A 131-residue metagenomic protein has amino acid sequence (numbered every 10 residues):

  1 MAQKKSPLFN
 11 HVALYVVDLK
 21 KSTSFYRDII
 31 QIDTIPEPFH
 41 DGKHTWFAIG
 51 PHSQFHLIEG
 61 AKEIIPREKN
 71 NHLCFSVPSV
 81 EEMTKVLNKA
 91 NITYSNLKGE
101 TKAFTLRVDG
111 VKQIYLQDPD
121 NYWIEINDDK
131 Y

Functional and structural regions predicted by a protein language model:
M1-K20, N71-L73, K130: N-terminal beta-strand motif that seeds the catalytic metal site of vicinal oxygen chelate
L14-Q54: Core segments of cupin and vicinal oxygen chelate
L19, L73-D120: Vicinal oxygen chelate
D41, K69, G110: Exposed loop/turn and edge beta-strand positions of beta-sandwich/beta-sheet ligand-binding modules
I64-E68, C74-S76: Helix-adjacent hinge/juxtasegments
R107-D109, N127-Y131: Short beta->alpha transition motifs characteristic of CBS
